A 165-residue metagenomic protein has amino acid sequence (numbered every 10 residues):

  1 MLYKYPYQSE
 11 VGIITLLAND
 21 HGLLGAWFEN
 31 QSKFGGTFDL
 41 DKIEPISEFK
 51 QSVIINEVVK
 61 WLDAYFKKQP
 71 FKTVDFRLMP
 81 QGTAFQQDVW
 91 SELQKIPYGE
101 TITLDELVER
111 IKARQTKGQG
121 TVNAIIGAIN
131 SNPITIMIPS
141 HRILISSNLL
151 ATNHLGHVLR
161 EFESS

Functional and structural regions predicted by a protein language model:
M1-T116, E163-S165: Basic nucleic-acid-binding alpha-helical/helix-turn surface characteristic of O6-alkylguanine DNA
Y5, N148-S165: Phospho-regulated, low-complexity intrinsically disordered regions of nuclear gene-regulatory and chromatin-associated
F85-V89, T121, L155: N-terminal positioning helix adjacent to the helix-turn-helix/winged-helix DNA-binding module
T101, M137, N153: Short aromatic/basic micro-patch
K112-G127, S140-R142: Short, positively charged loop/turn segments that connect secondary-structure elements
I129-N130, T135-M137: Major-groove DNA-recognition helix of helix-turn-helix-type DNA-binding domains
I145: Cytochrome P450 heme-iron axial ligand motif
